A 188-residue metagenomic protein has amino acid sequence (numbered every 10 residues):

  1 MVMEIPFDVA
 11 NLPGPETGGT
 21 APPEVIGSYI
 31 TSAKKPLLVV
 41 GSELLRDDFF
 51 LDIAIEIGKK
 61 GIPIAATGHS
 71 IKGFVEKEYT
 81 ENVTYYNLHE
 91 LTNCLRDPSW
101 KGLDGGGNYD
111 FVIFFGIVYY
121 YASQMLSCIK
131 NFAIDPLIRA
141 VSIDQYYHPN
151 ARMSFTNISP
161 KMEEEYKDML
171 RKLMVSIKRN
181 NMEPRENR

Functional and structural regions predicted by a protein language model:
M1-A65: Cofactor-pocket helix-loop regions in the catalytic cores of large enzyme subunits
M3-V9, I117-R188: Glycine-rich, acidic loop regions that bind phosphate or pyrophosphate groups
T17-I26, G68, Y86-E90, E165: General structural signal for secondary-structure boundaries
T31, G107, D135-P136: Structured loop/turn residues at beta-strand edges in well-structured enzyme cores
S42-L44, G68-I71, Q145-Y147: Short, ordered loop/turn segments at secondary-structure junctions
D48-K59, A65-N131: Glycine-rich, anion-gripping cofactor-binding loops and their flanking helix/strand elements in enzyme active sites
P63-T67, A140-I143: Short, hydrophobic beta-strand segments that form beta-sheet elements in well-ordered domains
